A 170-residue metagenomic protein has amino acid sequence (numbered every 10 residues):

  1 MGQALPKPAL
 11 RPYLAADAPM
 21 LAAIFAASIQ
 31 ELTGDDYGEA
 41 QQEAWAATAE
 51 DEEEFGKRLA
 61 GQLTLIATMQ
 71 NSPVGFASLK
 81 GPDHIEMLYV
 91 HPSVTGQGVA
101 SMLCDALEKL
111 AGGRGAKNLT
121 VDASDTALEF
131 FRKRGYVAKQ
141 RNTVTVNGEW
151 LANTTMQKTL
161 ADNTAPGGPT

Functional and structural regions predicted by a protein language model:
G2, P12-A15, A23-T95, C104-A106 (+4 more regions): Acetyl-CoA-dependent GNAT
G2-Q3, E149-T170: Terminal substrate-recognition subdomain of acyl/acetyltransferases
K7-A9: Extreme N-terminal starter segment of soluble prokaryotic enzymes
M20: Charged catalytic carboxylate motif
G98: Conserved G/P- and acidic residue-centered "switch" motifs that form tight phosphate/ATP-binding loops in soluble
T120-D122, V137-T155: Conserved catalytic-core motifs of GNAT/GCN5-like acyltransferases
F131-R132, Y136: Conserved active-site tyrosine of GNAT-family acetyltransferases
